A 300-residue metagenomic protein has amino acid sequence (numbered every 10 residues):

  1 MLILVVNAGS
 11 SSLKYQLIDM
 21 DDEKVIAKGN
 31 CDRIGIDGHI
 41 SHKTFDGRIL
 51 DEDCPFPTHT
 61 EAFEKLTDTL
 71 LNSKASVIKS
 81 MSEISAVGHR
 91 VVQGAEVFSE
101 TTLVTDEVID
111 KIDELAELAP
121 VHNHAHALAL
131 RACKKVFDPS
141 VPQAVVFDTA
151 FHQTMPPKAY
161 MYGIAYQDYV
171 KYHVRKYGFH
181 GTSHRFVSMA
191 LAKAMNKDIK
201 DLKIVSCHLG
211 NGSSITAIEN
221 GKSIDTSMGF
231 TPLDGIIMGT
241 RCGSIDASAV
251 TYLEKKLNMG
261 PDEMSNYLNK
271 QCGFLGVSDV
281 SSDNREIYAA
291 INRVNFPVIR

Functional and structural regions predicted by a protein language model:
M1-L4: Extreme N-terminal starter segment of soluble prokaryotic enzymes
V6-S11, I34, C207-G212: A short acidic Gly-Thr/Ser loop motif
S12-F56, G229: Short glycine-rich, Thr/Ser-proximal phosphate-binding strand/loop in the N-terminal lobe of ATP-dependent enzymes
D37-S85, L115, A129: Conserved active-site "lid/cap" helical segment
L70, S76-H122, P142-A144, A150-A159: Short beta-strand-loop/turn "lid" adjacent to the catalytic site in phosphate-handling enzymes
H89, V121-H124, P142-F147, V205-C207 (+2 more regions): General beta-strand structural signal in soluble alpha/beta enzymes
F151-K256: Glycine-rich phosphate-binding loop of actin/hexokinase-like ATP-binding domains
N266, G273-V277, N284-R300: Adenine-nucleotide phosphate-binding core of ATP-dependent small-molecule kinases
